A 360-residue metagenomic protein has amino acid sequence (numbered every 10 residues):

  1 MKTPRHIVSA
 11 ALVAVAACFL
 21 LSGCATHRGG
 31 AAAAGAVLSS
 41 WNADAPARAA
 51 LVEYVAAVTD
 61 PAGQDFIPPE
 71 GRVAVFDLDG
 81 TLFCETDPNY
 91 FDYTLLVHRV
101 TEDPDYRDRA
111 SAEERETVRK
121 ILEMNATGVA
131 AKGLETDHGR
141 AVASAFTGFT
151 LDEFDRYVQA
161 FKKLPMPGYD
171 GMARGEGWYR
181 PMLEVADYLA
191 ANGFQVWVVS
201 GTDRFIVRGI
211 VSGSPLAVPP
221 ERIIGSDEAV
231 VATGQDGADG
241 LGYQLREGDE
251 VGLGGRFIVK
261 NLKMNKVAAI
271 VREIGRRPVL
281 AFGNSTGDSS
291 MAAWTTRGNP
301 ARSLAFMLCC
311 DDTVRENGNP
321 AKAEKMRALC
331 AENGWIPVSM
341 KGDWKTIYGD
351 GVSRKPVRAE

Functional and structural regions predicted by a protein language model:
K2-A11: Bacterial N-terminal signal peptides that target proteins for export
V8, A16-A17: Terminal low-complexity, poorly structured segments
A17-L78, T86, V100, P104-Y106: Non-catalytic pre-domain segments flanking phosphatase-related domains
G23, L95-D103, V211, V352: A generic membrane alpha-helix/interface feature
R28-N42, A49-V52, A56, G71 (+2 more regions): C-terminal cap/substrate-recognition subdomain and adjoining C-terminal extension of metal-dependent phosphatase-like
D87-Y90, T94-E176, R180: A metal-dependent, Asp-based hydrolase signature
